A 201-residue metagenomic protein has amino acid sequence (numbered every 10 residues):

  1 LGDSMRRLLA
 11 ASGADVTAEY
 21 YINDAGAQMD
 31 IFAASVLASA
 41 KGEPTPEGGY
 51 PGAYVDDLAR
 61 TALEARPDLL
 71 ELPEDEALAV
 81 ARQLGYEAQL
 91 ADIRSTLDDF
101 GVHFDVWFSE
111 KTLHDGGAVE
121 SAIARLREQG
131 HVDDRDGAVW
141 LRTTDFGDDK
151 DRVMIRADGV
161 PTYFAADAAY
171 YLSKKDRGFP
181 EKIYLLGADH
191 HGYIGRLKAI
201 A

Functional and structural regions predicted by a protein language model:
L1-A201: NTP-dependent nucleotidyl-transfer catalytic core
